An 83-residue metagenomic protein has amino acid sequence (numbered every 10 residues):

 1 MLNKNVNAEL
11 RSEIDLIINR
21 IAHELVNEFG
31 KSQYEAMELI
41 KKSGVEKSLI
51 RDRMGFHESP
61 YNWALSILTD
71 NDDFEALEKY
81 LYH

Functional and structural regions predicted by a protein language model:
M1-H83: C-terminal alpha-helical interaction appendages
